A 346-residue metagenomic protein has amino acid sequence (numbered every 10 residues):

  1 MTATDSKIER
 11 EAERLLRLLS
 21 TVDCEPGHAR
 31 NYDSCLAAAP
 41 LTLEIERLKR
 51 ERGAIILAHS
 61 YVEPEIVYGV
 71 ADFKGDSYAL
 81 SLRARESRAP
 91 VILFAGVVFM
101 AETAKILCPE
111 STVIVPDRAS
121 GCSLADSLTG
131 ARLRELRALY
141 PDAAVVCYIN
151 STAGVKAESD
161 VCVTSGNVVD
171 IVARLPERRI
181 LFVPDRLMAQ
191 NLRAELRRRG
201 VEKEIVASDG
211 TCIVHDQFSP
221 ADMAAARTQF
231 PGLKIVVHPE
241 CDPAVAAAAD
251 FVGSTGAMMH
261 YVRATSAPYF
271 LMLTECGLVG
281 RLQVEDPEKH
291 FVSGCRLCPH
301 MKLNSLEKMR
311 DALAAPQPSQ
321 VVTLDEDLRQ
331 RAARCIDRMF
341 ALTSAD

Functional and structural regions predicted by a protein language model:
T2-L273, L278-D346: Active-site loop-to-helix "anion-binding N-cap" substructures in soluble metabolic enzymes
